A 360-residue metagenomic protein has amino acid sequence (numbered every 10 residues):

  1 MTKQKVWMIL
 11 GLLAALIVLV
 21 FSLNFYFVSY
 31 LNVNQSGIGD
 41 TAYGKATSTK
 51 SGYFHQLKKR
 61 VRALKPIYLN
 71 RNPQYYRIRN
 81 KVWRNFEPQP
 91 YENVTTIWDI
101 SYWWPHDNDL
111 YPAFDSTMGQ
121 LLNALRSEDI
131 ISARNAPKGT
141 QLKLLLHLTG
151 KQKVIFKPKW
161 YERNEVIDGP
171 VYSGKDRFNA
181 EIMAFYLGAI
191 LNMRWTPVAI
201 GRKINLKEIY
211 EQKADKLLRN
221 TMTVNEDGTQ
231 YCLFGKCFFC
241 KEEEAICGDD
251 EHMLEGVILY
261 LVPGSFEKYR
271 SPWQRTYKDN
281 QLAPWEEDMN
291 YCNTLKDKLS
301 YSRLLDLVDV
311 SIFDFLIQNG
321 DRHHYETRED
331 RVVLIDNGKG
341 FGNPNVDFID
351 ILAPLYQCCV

Functional and structural regions predicted by a protein language model:
M1-V360: Phosphate/dinucleotide-binding and metal-coordinating scaffold of catalytic cores in nucleotide-dependent enzymes
